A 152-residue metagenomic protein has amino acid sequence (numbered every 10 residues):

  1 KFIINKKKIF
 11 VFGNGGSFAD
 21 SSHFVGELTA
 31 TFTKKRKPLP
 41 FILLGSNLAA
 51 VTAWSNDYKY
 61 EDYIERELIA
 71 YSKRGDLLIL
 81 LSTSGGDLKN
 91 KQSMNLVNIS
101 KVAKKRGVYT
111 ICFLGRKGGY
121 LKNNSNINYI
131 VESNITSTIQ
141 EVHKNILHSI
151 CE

Functional and structural regions predicted by a protein language model:
F2-S72, L77: Glycine-rich, small/polar surface segments that engage phosphate groups of diverse ligands
G45, S82, L114, Y129-S137: Short beta->alpha connector loops at strand-helix junctions that form conserved, small/polar/Pro-enriched
A70-R74, T136-E152: A charged, well-structured terminal subsegment
L78, T110, N128-I130: Short, well-ordered beta-strand core segments
L78-L81, D87, R106: Well-ordered alpha/beta subsegment
G86-L96: Glycine/threonine-rich flexible loop motifs
V97-R106: Surface-exposed amphipathic alpha-helices with a cationic face
C112-S125: Short, glycine/polar-rich helix-capping loops at beta-to-alpha or helix-loop-helix junctions that flank or form
